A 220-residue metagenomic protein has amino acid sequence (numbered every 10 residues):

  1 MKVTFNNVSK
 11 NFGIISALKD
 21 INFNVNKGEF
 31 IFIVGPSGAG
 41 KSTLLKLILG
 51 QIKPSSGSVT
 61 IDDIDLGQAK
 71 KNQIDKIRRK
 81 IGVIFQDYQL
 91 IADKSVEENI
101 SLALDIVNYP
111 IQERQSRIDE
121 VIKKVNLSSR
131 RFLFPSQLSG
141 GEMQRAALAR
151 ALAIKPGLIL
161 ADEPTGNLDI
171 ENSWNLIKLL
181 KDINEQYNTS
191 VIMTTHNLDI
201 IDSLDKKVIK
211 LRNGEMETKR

Functional and structural regions predicted by a protein language model:
P36-A39: Walker A (P-loop) phosphate-binding loop of ABC-type ATPase nucleotide-binding domains
L49: Helix-to-loop junction immediately C-terminal to a conserved catalytic motif
G57-D65: Conserved ABC transporter NBD signature motif
K94-S101: Short coil-to-helix segment of the ABC ATPase nucleotide-binding domain corresponding to the Q-loop/switch region
F134-L138, E142-M143: Conserved ABC ATPase signature
A153-G157: A short, proline-enriched helix->beta-strand linker immediately N-terminal to the Walker B motif in ABC-type P-loop
I159-D162: Catalytic Walker B motif of ABC-type/P-loop ATPase nucleotide-binding domains
